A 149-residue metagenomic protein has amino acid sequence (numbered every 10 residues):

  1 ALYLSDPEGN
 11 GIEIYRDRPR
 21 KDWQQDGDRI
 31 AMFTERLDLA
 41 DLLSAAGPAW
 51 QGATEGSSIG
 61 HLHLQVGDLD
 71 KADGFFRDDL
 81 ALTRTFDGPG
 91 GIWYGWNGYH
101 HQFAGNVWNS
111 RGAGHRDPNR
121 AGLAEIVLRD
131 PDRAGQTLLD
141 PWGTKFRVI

Functional and structural regions predicted by a protein language model:
A1-L2: Short, glycine/charge-rich beta-strand/loop segments that flank catalytic centers and engage negatively charged groups
S5-T85, W96-I149: Glyoxalase I/VOC metalloenzyme domain signal
G91-Y94: Beta-rich nucleic-acid/ligand-interaction surfaces
